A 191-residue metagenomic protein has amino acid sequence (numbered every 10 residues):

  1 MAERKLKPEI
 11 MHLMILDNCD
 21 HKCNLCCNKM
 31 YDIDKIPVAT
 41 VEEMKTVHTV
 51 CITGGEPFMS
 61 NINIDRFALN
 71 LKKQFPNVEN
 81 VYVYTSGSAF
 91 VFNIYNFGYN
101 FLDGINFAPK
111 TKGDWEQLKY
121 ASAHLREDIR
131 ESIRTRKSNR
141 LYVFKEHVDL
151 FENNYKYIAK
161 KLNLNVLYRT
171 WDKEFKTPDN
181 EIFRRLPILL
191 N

Functional and structural regions predicted by a protein language model:
M1-I36: Canonical Radical SAM [4Fe-4S] cluster-binding loop centered on the CxxxCxxC motif and its immediate flanking residues
P8-I10, K45-T49, V78-N80, Y99-L102 (+1 more regions): A general structural motif
M11-L13, V50-I52, V81-V83, I105-F107 (+2 more regions): Hydrophobic faces of well-ordered beta-strands that scaffold small-molecule active sites in alpha/beta enzyme cores
K29-V41, F58-N100, P109-K119, H147-F151: Canonical radical SAM enzyme core domain
V38-E56: Short microdomains enriched in Cys/His and/or Lys/Arg
V41-M44, Y95-F101, R126-R136: Acidic (Asp/Glu)-rich catalytic clusters
F97-I105, A159-L164: Glycine-enriched alpha-helix->loop->beta-strand junction motifs that scaffold or abut catalytic
E131-N191: Auxiliary Fe-S-binding modules of radical SAM enzymes
